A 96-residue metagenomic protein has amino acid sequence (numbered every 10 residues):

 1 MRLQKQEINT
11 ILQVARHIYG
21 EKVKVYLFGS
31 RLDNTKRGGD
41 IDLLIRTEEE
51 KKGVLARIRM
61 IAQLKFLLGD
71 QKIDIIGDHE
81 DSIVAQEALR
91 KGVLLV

Functional and structural regions predicted by a protein language model:
M1-Y26, L32-G38, T47-V96: Catalytic core of pol beta-like nucleotidyltransferases
I41: Short glycine- and acidic-residue-rich catalytic loops of nucleotidyl-transferase/cyclase enzymes
